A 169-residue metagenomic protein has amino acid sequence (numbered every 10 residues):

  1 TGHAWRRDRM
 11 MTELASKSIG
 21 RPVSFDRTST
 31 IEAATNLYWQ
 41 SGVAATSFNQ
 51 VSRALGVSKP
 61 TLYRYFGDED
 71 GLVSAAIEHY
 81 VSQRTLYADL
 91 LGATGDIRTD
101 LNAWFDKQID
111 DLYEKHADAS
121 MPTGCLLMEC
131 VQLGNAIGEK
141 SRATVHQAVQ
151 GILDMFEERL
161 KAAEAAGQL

Functional and structural regions predicted by a protein language model:
T1-F25: N-terminal intrinsically disordered/low-complexity leader segments
M11-T12, S29, A33, L37-H79: Helix-turn-helix
T28, E32, C125-C130: Short alpha-helical elements of helix-turn-helix
F66, E129-I137: Short helix-capping/turn signature of helix-turn-helix
E69, A76-Y80, R84, L101-Q108 (+2 more regions): Hydrophobic/aromatic residues within well-ordered alpha-helical segments
A75, D89-T123: Hydrophobic alpha-helical connector segments
T99-A103, P122, I137-A166: Amphipathic alpha-helical packing segments from all-alpha helical-bundle domains
